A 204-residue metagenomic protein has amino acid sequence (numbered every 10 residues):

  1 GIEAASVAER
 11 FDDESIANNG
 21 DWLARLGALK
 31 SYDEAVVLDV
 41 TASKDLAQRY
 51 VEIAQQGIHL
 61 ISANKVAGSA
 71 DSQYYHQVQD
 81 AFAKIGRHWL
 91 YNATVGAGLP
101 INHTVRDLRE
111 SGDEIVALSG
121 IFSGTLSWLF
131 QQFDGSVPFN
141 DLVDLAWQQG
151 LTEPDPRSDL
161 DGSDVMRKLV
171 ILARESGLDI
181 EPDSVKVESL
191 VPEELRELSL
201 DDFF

Functional and structural regions predicted by a protein language model:
G1-Q55: N-terminal glycine-/serine-/threonine-rich beta1-alpha1-beta2 phosphate-ribose binding loop of Rossmann-like
D33-E34, G57, G86, I115: A general structural motif
L38-V40, G68, D159: A generic secondary-structure micro-motif detector that highlights 1-2 residue hydrophobic/ambivalent hotspots embedded
S43-Q56, K65-A93, A97-L108: Rossmann-fold NAD(P)-binding glycine/threonine-rich loop
L60-I61, W89, E153: Hydrophobic beta-strand scaffold residues
A83-G86, L90-Q149, S163, I171: Rossmann-like NAD(P)H-binding beta-loop-alpha module
Q132-F133, N140-F204: Substrate-binding/catalytic subdomain of NAD(P)-dependent oxidoreductase enzymes
